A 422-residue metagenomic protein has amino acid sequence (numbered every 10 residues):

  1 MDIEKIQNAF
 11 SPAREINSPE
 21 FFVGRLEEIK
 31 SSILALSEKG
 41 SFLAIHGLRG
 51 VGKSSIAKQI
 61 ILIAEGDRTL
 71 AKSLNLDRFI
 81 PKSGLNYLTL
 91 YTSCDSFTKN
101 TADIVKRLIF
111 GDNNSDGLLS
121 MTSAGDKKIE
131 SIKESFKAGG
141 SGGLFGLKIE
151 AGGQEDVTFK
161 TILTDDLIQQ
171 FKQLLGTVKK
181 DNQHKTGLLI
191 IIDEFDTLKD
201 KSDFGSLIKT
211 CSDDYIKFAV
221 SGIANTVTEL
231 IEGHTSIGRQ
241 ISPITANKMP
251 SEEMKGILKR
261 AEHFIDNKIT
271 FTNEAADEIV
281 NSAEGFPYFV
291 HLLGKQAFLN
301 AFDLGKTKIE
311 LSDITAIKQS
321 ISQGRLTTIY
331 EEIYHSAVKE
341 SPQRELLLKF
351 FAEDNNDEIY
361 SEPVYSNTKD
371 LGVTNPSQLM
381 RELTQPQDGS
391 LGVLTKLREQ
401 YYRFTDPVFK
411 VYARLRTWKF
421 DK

Functional and structural regions predicted by a protein language model:
M1-L48, L62-N75, I80-S83, K419-K422: A short, basic N-terminal segment
N8-A9, S322-K422: C-terminal leucine-rich, beta-strand-based interaction scaffolds used for sensing/assembly
S41-I190, T197-K199, I216, T374 (+1 more regions): P-loop NTPase nucleotide-binding core
N182-Q183, T197-L198, T210-H234: Sensor-1/coupling segment of RecA-like P-loop NTPase cores
E232-N247: A short helix-turn-beta junction within AAA+ P-loop NTPase domains corresponding to the substrate/partner-engaging
A246-A275, S282, Y288, L292-L293: Conserved small helical "lid"/interfacial subdomain of P-loop NTPases
G285, Q296-I309, E353-N356: AAA+ ATPase "lid" subdomain C-terminal helix
N300-L326: Conserved C-terminal helix/linker of AAA+ ATPases
